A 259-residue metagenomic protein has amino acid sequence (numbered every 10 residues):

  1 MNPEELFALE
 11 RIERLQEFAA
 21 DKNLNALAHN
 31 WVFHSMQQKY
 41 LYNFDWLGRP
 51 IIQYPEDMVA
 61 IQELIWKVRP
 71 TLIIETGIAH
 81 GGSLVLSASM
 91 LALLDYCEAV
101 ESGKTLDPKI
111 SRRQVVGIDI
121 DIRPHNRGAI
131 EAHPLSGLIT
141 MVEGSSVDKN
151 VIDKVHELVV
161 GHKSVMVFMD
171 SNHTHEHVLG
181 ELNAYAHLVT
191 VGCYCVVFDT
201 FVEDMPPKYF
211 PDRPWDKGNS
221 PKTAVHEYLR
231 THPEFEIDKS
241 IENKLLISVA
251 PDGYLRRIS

Functional and structural regions predicted by a protein language model:
M1-A28: N-terminal auxiliary segments of SAM/dcSAM-dependent transferases
F18, N30, H34-S35, L158 (+1 more regions): Residues that form generic nucleotide/phosphate-binding pockets
N25-Q53: Class I SAM-dependent transferase core
L47-R49, E56-S259: S-adenosylmethionine/decaboxylated-SAM
